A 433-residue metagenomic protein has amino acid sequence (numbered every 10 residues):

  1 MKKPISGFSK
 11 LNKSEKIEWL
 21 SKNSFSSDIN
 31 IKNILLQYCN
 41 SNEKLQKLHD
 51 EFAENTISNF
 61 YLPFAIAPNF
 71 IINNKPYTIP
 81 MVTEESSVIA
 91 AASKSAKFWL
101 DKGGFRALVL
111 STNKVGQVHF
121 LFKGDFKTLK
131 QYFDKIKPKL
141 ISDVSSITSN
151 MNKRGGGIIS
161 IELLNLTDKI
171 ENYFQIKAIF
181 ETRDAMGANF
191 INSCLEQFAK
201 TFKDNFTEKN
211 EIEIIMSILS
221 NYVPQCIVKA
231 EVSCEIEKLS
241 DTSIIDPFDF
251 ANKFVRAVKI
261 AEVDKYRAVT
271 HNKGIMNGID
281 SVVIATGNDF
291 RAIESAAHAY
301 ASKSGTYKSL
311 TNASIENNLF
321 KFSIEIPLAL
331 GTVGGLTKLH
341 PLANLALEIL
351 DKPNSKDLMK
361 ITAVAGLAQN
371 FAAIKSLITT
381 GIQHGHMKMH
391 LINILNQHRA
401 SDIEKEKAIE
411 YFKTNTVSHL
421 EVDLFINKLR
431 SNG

Functional and structural regions predicted by a protein language model:
M1-Y77, M81, E85, F105 (+4 more regions): Acidic/polar, glycine-rich intrinsically disordered N-terminal extensions of enzymes
D50-L62, S93-F105, S142-T167: Conserved alpha/beta core surface patches that mediate binding of polyanionic ligands
P63-A91, R183-I191, E262-N288, G366-S376 (+1 more regions): Conserved phosphate/anionic-ligand binding catalytic regions in large, soluble enzymes, centered on
K102-K137, A301-A363, Q369: A structural-propensity feature for long, helix-poor, extended segments
G104-L110, I147-S160, N205-N221, F290-A296 (+5 more regions): Flexible, glycine/charged-enriched surface loops at secondary-structure junctions
K114-E262: Glycine-rich, mobile lid/loop segments that gate access to catalytic sites or pores
I191-T207, E211-L342: Glycine-rich anion/phosphate-binding loop at the beta-strand->alpha-helix junction
F320, P327-G433: Catalytic-core signal marking the mid-to-C-terminal active-site face
